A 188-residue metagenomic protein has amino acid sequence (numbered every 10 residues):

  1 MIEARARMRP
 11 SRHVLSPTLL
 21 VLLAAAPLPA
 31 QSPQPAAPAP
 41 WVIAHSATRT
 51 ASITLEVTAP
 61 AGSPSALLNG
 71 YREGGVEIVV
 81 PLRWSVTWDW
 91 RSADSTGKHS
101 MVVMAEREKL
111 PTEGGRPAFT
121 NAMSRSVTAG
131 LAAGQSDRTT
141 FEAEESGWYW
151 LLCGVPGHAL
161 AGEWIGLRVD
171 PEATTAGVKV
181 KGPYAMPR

Functional and structural regions predicted by a protein language model:
I2-P64, A176-R188: Extracytoplasmic entry segments of secretory-pathway proteins
L19, L67, E77-V79, W90 (+3 more regions): Residues embedded in well-ordered secondary-structure elements
S32-I43, R125-R188: Extracellular/periplasmic metallocenter environments
V42-S46, G74-V102, D137-E145, Y149: Beta-strand cores of secreted/periplasmic/IMS beta-sandwich domains, seen most often in copper-related folds
T50-S85: N-terminal edge beta-strand
V57-A59, W84, R91-D94, V103-R107 (+4 more regions): A mature extracytoplasmic/lumenal domain signature
S65, W90, K98-S100, P111-E113 (+3 more regions): Short acidic, gly/pro-rich beta-turn/loop elements at beta-sheet edges and active-site/ligand-binding grooves
S95-A133, A159-G166: Histidine- and aromatic-enriched segments that form or immediately flank copper-ligand environments
